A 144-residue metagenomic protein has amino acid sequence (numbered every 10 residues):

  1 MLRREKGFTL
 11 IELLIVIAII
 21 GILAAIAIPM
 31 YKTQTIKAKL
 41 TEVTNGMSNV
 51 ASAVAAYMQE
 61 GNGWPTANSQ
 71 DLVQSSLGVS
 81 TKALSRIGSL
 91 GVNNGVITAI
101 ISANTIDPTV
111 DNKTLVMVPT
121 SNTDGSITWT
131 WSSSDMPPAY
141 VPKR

Functional and structural regions predicted by a protein language model:
M1-R3, Q59-E60: Short alpha-helix boundary/capping motifs
L2-T35, E42, G46, V50: N-terminal single-pass transmembrane signal-anchor helix
K6, K32, K37-K39, K82 (+2 more regions): Context-gated lysine
L23, K39, S48, P108-T109 (+1 more regions): Hydrophobic transmembrane signal anchors and adjacent membrane-proximal interface regions, especially in viral
T33-S75: Conserved hydrophobic/amphipathic alpha-helical signal-anchor segments
Q59-R144: Periplasmic/extracellular, small/polar-rich flexible segments of pilin-like filament-forming proteins
